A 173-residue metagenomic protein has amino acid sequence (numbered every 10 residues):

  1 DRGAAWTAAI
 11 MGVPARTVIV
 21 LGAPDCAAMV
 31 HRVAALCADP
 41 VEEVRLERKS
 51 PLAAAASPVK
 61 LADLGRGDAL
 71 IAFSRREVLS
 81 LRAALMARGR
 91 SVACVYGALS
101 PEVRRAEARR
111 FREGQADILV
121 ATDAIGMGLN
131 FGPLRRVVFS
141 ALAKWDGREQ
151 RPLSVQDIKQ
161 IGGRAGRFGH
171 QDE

Functional and structural regions predicted by a protein language model:
D1-W6, L81, L129-P133: Conserved ATPase-coupling elements of RecA-like P-loop NTPase cores
R2-E47: Post-DEXD/H (motif II) to motif III coupling segment of the RecA-like Helicase ATP-binding lobe
M11-A15, K60-L64, M86-A87, R110-E113 (+1 more regions): Conserved catalytic network of the ASCE P-loop NTPase/AAA+ motor domain
V13-T17, C37-V41, G65-G67, R88-V92 (+3 more regions): Short glycine-/polar-rich loops that comprise or flank the Walker A/P-loop and associated switch/sensor motifs
A15, P24-A28, R48-A53, R75-V78 (+4 more regions): Conserved nucleotide-binding/hydrolysis micro-motifs of P-loop NTPases
I19-G22, C26-A27, L64-R88, V92-Y96: Conserved strand-helix element at the start of the C-terminal RecA-like helicase core
S50-I71, E77, G147-R148, V155-E173: C-terminal helicase lobe
G89, G97-P101, R105, R112-H170: Conserved RecA-like helicase motor core of SF1/SF2 enzymes
